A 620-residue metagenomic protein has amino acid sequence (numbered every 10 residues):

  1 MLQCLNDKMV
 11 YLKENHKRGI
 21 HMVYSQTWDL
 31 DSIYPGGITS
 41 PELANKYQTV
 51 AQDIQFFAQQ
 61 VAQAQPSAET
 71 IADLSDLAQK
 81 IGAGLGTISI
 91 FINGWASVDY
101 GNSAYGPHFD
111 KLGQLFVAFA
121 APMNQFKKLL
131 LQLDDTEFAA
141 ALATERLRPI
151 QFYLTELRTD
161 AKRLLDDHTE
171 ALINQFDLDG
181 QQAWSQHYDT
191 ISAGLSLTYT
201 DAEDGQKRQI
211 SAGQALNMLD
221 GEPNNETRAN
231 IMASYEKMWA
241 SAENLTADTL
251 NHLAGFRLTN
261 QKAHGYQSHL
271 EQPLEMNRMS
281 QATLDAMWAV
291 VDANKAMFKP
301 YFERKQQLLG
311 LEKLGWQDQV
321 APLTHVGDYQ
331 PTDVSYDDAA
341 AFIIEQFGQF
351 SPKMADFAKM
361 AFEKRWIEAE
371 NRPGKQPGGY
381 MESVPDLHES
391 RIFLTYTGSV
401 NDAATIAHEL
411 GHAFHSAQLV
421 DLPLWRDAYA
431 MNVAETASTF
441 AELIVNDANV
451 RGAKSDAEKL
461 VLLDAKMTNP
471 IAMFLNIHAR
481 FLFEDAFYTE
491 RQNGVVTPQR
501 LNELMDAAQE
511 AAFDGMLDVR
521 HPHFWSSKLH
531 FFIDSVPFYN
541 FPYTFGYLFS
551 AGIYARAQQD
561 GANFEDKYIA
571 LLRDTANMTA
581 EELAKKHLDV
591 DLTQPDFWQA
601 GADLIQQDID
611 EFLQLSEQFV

Functional and structural regions predicted by a protein language model:
C4, F126, L130-L133, F152-L165 (+9 more regions): C-terminal, non-catalytic "cap/extension" segments appended to globular domains
L12-Y329, Q614-V620: A well-structured
G265, T397-A417, S438, L443 (+1 more regions): Active-site recognition of the HExxH zinc-binding catalytic motif
Q281, F350-K353, A417-W425, D447-L462 (+2 more regions): Inter-helical turn/loop segments and adjacent helix faces that build the functional surface of alpha-helical bundle
K313-F342, H415, M467, I471-M473 (+2 more regions): Long, K/E/R/D-enriched contiguous segments that form extended
Y329-V334, I367-H388: Catalytic zinc-binding patch centered on the HExxH motif and its immediate surroundings that defines zinc-dependent
P331-V334, L387-I406: Short pre-active-site segment immediately N-terminal to the catalytic Zn-binding motif
A430-E458, K466-T468, A472, G546: Post-HExxH zinc-binding segment in Zn-dependent metallohydrolases
